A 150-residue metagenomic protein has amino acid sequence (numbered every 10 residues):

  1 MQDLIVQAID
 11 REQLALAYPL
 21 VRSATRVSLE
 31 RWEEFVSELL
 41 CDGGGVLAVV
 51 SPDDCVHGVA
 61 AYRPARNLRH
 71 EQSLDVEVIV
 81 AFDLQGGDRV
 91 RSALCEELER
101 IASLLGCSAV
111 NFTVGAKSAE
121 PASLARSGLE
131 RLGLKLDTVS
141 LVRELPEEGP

Functional and structural regions predicted by a protein language model:
M1-E30: Short amphipathic alpha-helix that is part of the acyltransferase structural core
Q2, G115, R126-P150: Terminal substrate-recognition subdomain of acyl/acetyltransferases
E30-S37: Short, basic/aromatic recognition patches
E38-A48, D75: A short helix-loop-beta-strand connector motif used in the catalytic cores of GNAT acetyltransferases and, in some
A48, C55-P64: Conserved beta-strand in the GNAT
E71-D83, V139-L141: Conserved acetyl-CoA binding element of GNAT-fold acetyltransferases
G86-R100: Conserved acetyl-CoA-binding loop-helix of GNAT-fold acetyltransferases
N111-L124: Conserved beta-strand-loop-alpha-helix junction that forms the acyl-donor binding cleft
